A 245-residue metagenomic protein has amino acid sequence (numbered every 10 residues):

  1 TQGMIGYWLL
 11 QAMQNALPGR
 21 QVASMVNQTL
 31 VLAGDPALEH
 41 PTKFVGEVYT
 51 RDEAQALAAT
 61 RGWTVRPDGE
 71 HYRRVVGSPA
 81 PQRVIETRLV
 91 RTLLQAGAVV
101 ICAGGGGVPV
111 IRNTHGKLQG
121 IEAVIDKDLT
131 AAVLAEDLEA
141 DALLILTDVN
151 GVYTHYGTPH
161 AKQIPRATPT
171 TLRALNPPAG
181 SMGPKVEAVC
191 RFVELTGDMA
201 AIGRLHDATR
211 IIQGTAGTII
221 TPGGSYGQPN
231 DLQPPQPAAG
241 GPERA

Functional and structural regions predicted by a protein language model:
T1-A245: C-terminal catalytic "cap/lid" subdomain
